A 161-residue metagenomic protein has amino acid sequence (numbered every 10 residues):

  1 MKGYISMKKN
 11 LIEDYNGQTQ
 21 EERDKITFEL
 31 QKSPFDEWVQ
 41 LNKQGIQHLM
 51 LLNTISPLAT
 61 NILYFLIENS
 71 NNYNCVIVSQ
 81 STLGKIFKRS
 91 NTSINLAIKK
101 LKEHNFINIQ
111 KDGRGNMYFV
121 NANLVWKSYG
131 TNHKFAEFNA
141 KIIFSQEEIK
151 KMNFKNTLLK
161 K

Functional and structural regions predicted by a protein language model:
M1-C75, S81: Short recognition helix of helix-turn-helix/winged-helix DNA-binding domains
G3, D14, L63-Y64, N72 (+4 more regions): Intrinsically disordered, low-complexity N-terminal regions enriched in serine/proline/glycine with scattered basic
N16-Q18, W38, Q44, Q110 (+4 more regions): Intrinsic disorder/low-complexity detector
Q47-N53, K85, L96, E137-F144: Charged/polar, solvent-exposed surface patches and flexible loops
L52-L58, E68-W126: Winged helix-turn-helix DNA-binding recognition segment
L124-K150: Short, amphipathic alpha-helical interaction segments positioned at domain boundaries
E148-K161: Exposed, interaction-prone assembly regions rather than primary DNA-binding/catalytic cores
